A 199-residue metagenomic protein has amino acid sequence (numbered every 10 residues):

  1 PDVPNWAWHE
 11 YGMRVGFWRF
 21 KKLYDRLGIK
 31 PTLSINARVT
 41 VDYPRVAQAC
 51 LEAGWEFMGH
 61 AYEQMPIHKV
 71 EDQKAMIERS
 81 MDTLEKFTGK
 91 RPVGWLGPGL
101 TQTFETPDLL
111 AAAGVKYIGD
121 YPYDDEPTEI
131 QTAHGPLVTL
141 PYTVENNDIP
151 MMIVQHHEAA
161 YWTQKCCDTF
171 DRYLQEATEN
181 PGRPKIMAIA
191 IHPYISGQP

Functional and structural regions predicted by a protein language model:
P1-V138, T163-I189, I195-P199: Catalytic alpha-helical scaffold of carbohydrate-active enzymes acting on polysaccharides/glycoconjugates
T132-P150: A structural motif
V144-Q164: Binuclear metal-dependent hydrolase catalytic cores centered on His/Asp/Glu-rich metal-binding motifs
I153-H156, Y194-Q198: Short, glycine/charged-rich beta-strand-loop motifs at protein surfaces that mediate ligand recognition and catalysis
